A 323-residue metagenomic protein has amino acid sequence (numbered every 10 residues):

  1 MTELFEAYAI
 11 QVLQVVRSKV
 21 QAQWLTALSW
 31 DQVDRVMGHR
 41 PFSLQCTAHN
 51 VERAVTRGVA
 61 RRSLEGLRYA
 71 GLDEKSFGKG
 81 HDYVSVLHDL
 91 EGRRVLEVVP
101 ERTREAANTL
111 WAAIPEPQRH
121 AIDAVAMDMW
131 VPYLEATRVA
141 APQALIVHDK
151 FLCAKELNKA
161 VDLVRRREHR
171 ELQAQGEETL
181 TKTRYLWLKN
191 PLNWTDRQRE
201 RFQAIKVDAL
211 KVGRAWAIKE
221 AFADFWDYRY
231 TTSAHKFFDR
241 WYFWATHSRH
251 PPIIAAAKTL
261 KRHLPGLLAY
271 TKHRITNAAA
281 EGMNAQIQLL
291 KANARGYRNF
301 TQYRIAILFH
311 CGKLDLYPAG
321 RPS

Functional and structural regions predicted by a protein language model:
M1-H81, H120, E135, L267: Short, positively charged, Gly/Tyr-enriched micro-motifs that form contact patches at catalytic or ligand/partner
Y8, A106-A113: Well-ordered alpha-helical segments embedded in enzymatic catalytic cores
T26, V51, V99, M129 (+1 more regions): Glycine-rich, histidine-containing beta strand-loop boundary motifs that form or position
S29, A54-G58, M129, A144 (+2 more regions): The DNA-recognition helices of helix-turn-helix-type DNA-binding domains
K79-S85, D89-G92, P100, N108 (+3 more regions): Acidic/histidine-rich catalytic cores and adjacent linkers of DNA breakage/strand-transfer/modification proteins
S85, N158-H169: Short, surface-exposed amphipathic charged segments that create phosphate/polyanion-binding patches used for binding
